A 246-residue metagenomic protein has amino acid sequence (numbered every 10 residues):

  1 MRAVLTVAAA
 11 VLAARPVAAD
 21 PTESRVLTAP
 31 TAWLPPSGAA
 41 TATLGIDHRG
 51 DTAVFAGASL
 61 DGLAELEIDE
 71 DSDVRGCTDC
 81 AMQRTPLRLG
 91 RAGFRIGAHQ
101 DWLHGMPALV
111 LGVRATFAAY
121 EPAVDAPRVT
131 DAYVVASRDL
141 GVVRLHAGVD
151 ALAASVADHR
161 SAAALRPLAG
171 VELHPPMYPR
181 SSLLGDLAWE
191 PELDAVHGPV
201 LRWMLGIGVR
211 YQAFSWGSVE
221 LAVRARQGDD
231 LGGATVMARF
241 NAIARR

Functional and structural regions predicted by a protein language model:
V4-A18: Hydrophobic h-region of N-terminal signal peptides that target proteins for export in Gram-negative bacteria
R15-T43, E172, P176, S181 (+1 more regions): Outer-membrane beta-barrel biogenesis signature
A29-T31, T41-G45, D79-T85, A119-D125 (+3 more regions): Outer-membrane beta-barrel domain signature
A39-T41, G62-I68, D101-L109, V142-A147 (+3 more regions): Repeated loop/turn-to-beta-strand initiation elements of outer-membrane beta-barrel proteins
T41, A53-F55, R91-R95, Y133-V135 (+3 more regions): Membrane-embedded beta-strand positions in outer-membrane beta-barrel channels/transporters
I46-G50, L60-G62, I68-G76, A98-Q100 (+7 more regions): Transmembrane beta-strands of outer-membrane beta-barrel pores
I68-L165, A169: Outer-membrane pore/translocation modules
A92-F94, Y211-Q212, D230-R246: Outer-membrane beta-barrel "beta-signal"
